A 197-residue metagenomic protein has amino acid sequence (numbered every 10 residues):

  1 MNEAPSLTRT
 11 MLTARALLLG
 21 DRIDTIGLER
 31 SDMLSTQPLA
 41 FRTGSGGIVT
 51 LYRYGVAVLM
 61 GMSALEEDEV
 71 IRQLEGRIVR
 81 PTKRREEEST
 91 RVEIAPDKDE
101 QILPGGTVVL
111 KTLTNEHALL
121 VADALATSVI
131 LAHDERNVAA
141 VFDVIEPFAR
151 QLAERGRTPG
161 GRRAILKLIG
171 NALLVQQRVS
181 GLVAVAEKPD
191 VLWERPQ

Functional and structural regions predicted by a protein language model:
M1-K111: Short Lys/Arg-enriched alpha/beta "domain-start" segment
V58, A122, A126, K167: Conserved aromatic-histidine-acidic binding/catalytic patches
R72-V79, R136-D143, A184: Short, intrinsically disordered, mixed-charge
K98-R162: Juxtamembrane/interface alpha-helical elements of multi-pass membrane proteins
D143, A149-Q197: Membrane-associated alpha-helical segments
